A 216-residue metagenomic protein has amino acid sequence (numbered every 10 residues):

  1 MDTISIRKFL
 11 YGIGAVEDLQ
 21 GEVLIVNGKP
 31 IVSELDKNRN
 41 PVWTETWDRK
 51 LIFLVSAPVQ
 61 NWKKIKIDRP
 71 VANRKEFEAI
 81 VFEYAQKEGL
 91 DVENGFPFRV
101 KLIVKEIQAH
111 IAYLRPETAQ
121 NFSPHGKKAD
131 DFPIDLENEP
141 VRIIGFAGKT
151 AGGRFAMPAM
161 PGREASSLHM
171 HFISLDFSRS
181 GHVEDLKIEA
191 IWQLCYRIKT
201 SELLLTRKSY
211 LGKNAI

Functional and structural regions predicted by a protein language model:
M1-S56: N-terminal low-complexity or amphipathic/hydrophobic leaders
Q20, G95, A165-H169: Extracellular structured ligand-interaction cores
P30, K105, G148, F177 (+1 more regions): Short, glycine-/Ser/Thr-/acidic-enriched flexible segments
S33-E34, Q108-A109, S180-H182: Short helix/loop capping segments that flank catalytic or ligand/cofactor-binding pockets
L35-F96: Contiguous hydrophobic, core-forming segments of folded domains
V71-F155: Long, positively charged binding patches that form subdomain-scale interaction surfaces for polyanionic ligands
R154-E164: Exposed beta-sheet edge/beta-hairpin loop segments within beta-rich domains
E164-S166, H171-I216: C-terminal structured interaction module
